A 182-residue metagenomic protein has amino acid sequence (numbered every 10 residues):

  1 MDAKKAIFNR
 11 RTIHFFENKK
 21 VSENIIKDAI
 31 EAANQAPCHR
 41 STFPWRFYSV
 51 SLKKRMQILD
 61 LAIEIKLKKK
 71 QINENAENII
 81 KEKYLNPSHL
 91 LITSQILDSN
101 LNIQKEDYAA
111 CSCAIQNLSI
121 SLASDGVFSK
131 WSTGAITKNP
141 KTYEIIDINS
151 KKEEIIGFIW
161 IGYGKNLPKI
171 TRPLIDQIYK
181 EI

Functional and structural regions predicted by a protein language model:
M1-P87, I182: N-terminal amphipathic, basic helical "cap/leader" segment at the start of enzyme domains
A3-T12, K151-I182: C-terminal helix-cap and adjacent tail motif
A33, L91, L97-I145: Small-aliphatic-rich amphipathic alpha-helix that forms the alpha element of a beta-alpha
H39, A123-S124, K151: Arginine/glycine-rich "motif VI" loop of SF2 helicases in the C-terminal RecA-like domain
L52-Q57, I63-E64, L97-S99, P140 (+1 more regions): Short, charged/polar surface micro-motifs in flexible loops or helix N-caps
A62-I72, N102-E106, E144-D147: Short, surface-exposed loop/helix-turn segments at secondary-structure junctions that function as lids/hinges flanking
S88-L91, G157: Structural motif
T93-S94, W160: Short beta-strand segments
